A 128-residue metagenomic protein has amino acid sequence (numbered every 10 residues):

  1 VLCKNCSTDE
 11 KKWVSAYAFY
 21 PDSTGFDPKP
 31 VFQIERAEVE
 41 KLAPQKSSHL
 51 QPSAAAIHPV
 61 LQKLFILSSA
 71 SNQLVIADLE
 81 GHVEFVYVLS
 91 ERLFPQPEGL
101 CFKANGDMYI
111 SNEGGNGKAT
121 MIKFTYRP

Functional and structural regions predicted by a protein language model:
V1-P128: Sequence/structural signature of beta-propeller domains
